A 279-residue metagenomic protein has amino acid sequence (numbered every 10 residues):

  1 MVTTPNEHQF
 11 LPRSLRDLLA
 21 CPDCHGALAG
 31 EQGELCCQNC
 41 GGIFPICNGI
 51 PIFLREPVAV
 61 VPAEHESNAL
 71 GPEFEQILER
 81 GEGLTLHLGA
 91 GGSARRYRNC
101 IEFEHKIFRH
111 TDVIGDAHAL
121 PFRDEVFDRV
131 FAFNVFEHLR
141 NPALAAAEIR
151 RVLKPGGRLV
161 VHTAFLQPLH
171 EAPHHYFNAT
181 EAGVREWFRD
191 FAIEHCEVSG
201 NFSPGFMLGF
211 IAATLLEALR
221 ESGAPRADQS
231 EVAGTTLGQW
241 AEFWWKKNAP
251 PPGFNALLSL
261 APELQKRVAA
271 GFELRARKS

Functional and structural regions predicted by a protein language model:
V2-E125, R129-F133, P252-L257, Q265-E273 (+1 more regions): Conserved N-terminal segment of class I S-adenosyl-L-methionine
P22, D128-F131, R150, R185 (+1 more regions): Short, surface-exposed helix/turn micro-motifs that flank interaction/cofactor sites
G42, A119, E137, Q167 (+1 more regions): Active-site micro-motifs of SAM-dependent methyltransferase domains
A94-R96, R140, L169: Glycine/Thr-rich phosphate-binding loops of Rossmann-like dinucleotide-binding domains
E125, R140-L144: Short N-terminal helix/helix-N-cap motif within the alpha/beta-hydrolase-1
F133-F136, H162: Residues lining the SAM
V135-H138, N201: Short beta->alpha junction loops/turns
A143-L144, E148, K154, R158-S279: S-adenosyl-L-methionine-dependent methyltransferase catalytic module, highlighting the catalytic core
